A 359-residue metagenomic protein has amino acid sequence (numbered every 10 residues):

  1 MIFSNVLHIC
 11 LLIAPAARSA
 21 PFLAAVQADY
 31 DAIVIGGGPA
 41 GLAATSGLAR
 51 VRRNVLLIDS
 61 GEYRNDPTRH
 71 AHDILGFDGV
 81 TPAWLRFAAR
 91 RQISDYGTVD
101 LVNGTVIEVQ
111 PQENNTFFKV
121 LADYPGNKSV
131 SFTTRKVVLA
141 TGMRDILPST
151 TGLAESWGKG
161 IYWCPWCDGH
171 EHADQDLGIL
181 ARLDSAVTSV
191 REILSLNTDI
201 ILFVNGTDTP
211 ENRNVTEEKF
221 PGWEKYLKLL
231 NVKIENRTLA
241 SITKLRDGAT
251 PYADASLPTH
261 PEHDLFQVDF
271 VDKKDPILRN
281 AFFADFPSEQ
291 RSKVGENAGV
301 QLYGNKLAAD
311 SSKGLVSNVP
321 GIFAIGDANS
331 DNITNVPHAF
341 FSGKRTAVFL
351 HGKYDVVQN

Functional and structural regions predicted by a protein language model:
M1-F22: Fungal secretory targeting signals
A20-I33, D100-Q175, A308-K313: FAD-binding core/adjacent interface of flavoenzyme oxidoreductases
Y30-F87, R91, V187-N214: Beta1-alpha1 glycine-rich phosphate/pyrophosphate-binding loop at the start of Rossmann-like nucleotide-binding domains
G38-A40, D145, D184-S185, N329-S330: Residue-level detector of alpha-helix initiation sites
R50, D199-G206, Q301, P337-N359: Internal hydrophobic alpha-helix adjacent to the cofactor/substrate pocket in enzyme cavities
F87-A122, G126-K128, F132-T134, D199-K306 (+1 more regions): A Rossmann-like FAD-binding core segment of flavoenzymes
A154-W157, Y162-L196, I201-L202: Conserved FAD-binding catalytic core of PHBH/FMO-like flavoproteins
E155-E171, D285-N335, A339-R345, G352: FAD-site-proximal beta/loop scaffold in flavoenzymes
